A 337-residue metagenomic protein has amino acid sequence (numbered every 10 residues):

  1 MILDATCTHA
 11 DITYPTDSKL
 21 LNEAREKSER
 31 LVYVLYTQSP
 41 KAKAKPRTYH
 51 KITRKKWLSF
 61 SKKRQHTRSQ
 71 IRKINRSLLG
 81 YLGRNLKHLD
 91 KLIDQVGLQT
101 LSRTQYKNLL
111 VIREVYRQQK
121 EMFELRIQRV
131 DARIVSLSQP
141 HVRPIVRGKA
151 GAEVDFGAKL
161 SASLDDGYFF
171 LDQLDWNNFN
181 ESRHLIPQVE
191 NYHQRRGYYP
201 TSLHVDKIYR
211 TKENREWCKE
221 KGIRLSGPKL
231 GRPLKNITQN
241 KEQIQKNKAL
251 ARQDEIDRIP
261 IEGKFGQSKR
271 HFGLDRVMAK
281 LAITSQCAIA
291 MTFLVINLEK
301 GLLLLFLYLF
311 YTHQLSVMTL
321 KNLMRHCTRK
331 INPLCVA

Functional and structural regions predicted by a protein language model:
M1-K207, R215-W217: Polybasic low-complexity intrinsically disordered regions
R25-S28, L185-Q188, R196-Y198, G227-L230 (+3 more regions): Glycine-rich loops and low-complexity Gly/Arg-rich segments that provide flexible linkers or classic glycine-based
R30-Y36, D166, N191-H193, S202-H204 (+5 more regions): Short C-terminal domain-edge/linker segments immediately following a structured domain
Q105, L109-V111, Y116, F123 (+1 more regions): Basic, amphipathic alpha-helical segments enriched in Lys/Arg and hydrophobic/aromatic residues
A132, G157-K159, P200, E220-G222 (+3 more regions): Active-site lining segments that contact anionic ligands and/or coordinate catalytic metals
G167, E190-G197, I208-Y209, E213 (+5 more regions): Hydrophobic alpha-helix feature that most strongly marks membrane-spanning transmembrane helices and their immediate
K207-S285: Helix-centered, glycine/charged polyanion-binding patches within enzymatic domains that contact phosphate-containing
